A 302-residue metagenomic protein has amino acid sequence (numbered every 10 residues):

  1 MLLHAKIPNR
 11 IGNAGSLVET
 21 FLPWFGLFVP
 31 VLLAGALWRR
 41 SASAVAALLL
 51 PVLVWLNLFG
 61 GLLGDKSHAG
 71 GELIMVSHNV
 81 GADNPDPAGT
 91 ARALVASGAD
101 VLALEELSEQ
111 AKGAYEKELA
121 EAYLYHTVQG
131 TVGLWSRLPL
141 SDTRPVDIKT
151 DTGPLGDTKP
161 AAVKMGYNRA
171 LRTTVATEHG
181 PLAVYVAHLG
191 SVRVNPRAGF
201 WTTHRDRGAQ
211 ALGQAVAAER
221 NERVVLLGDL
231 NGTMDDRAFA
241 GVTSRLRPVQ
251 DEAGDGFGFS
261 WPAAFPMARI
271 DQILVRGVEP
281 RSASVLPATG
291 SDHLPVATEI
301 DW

Functional and structural regions predicted by a protein language model:
M1-E116: N-terminal, active-site-proximal structural segment of metallo-dependent hydrolase catalytic domains
M75, G81-V95, E106-W302: Soluble catalytic domains of enzymes that build or remodel membrane lipids, polysaccharides, and related
